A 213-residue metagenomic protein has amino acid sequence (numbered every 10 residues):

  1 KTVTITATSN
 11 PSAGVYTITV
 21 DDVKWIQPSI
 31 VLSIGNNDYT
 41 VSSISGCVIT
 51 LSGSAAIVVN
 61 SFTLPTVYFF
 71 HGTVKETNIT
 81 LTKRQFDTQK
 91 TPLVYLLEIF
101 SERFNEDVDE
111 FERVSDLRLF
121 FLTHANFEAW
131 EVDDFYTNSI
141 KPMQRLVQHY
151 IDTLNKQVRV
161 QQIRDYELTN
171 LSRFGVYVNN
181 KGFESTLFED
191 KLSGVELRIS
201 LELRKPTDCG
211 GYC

Functional and structural regions predicted by a protein language model:
K1-Y16, D21-I26, S33-E76: Small/polar beta-strand repeat architecture
T6-N10, T19-D21, T82, N105 (+1 more regions): Serine/threonine-rich low-complexity intrinsically disordered regions
S9, L32, S42, D87 (+2 more regions): Sterically constrained small-residue positions within well-ordered secondary structures of folded domains
V20, T63, K90, T169-S172 (+1 more regions): Alpha-helical structural elements
P28-V31, D116: Exposed beta-strand and adjacent loop surfaces of beta-rich binding modules that mediate intermolecular recognition
I49, P92-Y95, L117, L197: A broad, low-specificity signal marking well-ordered, structured residues that form hydrophobic/aromatic
Y68-V74, N78, I99-C213: Charged, amphipathic alpha-helical segments and their flanking helix caps
K83-E102: A short, hydrophobic beta-strand-centered structural micro-motif
